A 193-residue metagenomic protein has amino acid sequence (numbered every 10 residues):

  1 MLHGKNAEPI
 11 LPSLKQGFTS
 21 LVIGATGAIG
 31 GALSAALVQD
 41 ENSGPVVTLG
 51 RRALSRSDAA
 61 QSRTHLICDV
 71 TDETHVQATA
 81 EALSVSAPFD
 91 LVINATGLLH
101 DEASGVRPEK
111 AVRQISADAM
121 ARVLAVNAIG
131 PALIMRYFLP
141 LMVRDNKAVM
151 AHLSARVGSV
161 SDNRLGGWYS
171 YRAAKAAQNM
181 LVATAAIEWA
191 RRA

Functional and structural regions predicted by a protein language model:
L11, L98-D101, R107-L124, V143-R192: Catalytic loop of short-chain dehydrogenase/reductase
I23-V38: N-terminal Rossmann NAD(P)H-binding glycine-rich loop of SDR-like oxidoreductase domains
V38-D58: Conserved glycine-rich Rossmann-like NAD(P)H-binding loop of the short-chain dehydrogenase/reductase
A60-T74: Rossmann-fold cofactor-recognition segment
L66-I67, V76-A87: Conserved amphipathic alpha-helix within the SDR
A82-T96, H100-D101, S116: A glycine-rich helix->loop->beta "capping" turn within Rossmann-like NAD(P)(H)-dependent oxidoreductase domains
M135-R136, A183: A short, exposed helix-loop element centered on a Lys and neighboring polar residues
